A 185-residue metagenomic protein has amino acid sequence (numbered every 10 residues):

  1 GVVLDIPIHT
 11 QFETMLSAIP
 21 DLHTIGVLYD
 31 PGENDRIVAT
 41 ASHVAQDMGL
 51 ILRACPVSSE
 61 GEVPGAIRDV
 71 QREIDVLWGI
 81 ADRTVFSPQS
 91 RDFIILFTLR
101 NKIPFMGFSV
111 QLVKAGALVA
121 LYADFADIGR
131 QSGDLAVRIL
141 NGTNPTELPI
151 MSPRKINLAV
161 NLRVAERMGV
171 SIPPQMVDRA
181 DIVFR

Functional and structural regions predicted by a protein language model:
G1-R185: Short hydrophobic alpha-helices and adjacent helix-cap/hinge residues
